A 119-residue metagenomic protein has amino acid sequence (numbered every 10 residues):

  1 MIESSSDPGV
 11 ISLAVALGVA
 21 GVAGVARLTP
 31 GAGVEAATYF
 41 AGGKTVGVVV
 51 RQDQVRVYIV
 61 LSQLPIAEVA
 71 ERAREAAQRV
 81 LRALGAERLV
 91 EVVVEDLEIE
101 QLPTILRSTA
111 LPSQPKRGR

Functional and structural regions predicted by a protein language model:
M1-L17, G33-A36: N-terminal catalytic cores of peptidoglycan-degrading enzymes
M1-V10, D96-R119: Actinobacteria-biased recognition of intrinsically disordered, low-complexity terminal regions
V15, P65-A86: Short, non-transmembrane amphipathic alpha-helical segments
V15-G31: Short acidic amphipathic segments
L28-Y58, R88-I99, A110: Short edge beta-strands and adjacent turn/loop segments
Q52-E71: A short interface-forming secondary-structure element
L61-Q63, L81, D96: Beta-strand elements of well-folded, non-transmembrane domains
